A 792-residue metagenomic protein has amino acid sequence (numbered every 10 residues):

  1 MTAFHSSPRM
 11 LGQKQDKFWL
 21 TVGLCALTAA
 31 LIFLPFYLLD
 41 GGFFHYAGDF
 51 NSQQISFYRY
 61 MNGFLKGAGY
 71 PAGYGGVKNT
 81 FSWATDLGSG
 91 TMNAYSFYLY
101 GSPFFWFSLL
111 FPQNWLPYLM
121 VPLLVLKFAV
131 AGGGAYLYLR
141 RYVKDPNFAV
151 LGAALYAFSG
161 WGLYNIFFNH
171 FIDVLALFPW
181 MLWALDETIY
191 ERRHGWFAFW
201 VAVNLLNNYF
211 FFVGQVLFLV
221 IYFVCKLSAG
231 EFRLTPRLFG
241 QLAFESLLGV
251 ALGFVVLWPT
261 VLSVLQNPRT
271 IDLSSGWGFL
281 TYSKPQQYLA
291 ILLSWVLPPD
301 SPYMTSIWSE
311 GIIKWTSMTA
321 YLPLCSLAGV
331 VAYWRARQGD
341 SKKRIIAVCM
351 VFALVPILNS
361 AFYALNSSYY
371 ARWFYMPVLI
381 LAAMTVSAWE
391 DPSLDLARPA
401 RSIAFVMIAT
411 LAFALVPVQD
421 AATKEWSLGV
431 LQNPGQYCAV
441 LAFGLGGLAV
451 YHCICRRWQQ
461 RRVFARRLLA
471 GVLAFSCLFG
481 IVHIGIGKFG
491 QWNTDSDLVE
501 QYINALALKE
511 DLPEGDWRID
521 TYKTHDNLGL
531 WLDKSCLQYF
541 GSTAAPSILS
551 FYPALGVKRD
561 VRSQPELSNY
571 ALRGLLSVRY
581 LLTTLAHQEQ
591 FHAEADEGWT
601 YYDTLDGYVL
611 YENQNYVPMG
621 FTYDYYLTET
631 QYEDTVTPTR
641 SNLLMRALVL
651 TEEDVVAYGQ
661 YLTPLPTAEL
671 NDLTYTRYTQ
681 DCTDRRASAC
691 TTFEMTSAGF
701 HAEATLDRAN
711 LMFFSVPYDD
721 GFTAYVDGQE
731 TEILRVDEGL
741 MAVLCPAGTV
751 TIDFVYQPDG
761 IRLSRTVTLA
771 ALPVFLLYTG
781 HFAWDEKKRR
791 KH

Functional and structural regions predicted by a protein language model:
R9-M10, K14, Y661-H792: Active-site-proximal, structured, solvent-exposed surfaces of multi-pass membrane proteins that position macromolecular
C25, F128-R141, N147-S228, Q241-V261 (+4 more regions): Membrane-embedded helix bundles of polyisoprenyl
T28-G132, A154-A176, V264-R269, W277-Y321 (+3 more regions): Membrane-interface coil-to-helix junctions
I32-G41, A68, F107-N114, N147-N169 (+6 more regions): Membrane-interface helix-loop junctions at the exits of transmembrane helices
S52-I55, R59-A72, F239-L242, S246-A336 (+5 more regions): Periplasmic/ER-lumenal interhelical loops and adjacent helix-loop junctions in multi-pass membrane proteins
L87-S89, N93-F97, F475-N493, L508-V578 (+3 more regions): Extracytoplasmic/lumenal acceptor-recognition loop(s) of multi-pass membrane glycoenzymes
P122-V130, I172-W180, V216, Y321-S326 (+2 more regions): Membrane-embedded alpha-helical segments of multi-pass membrane proteins, especially the transmembrane helices
T188, R192, F211, K342-Q501 (+1 more regions): Contiguous transmembrane helix-bundle modules in multi-pass membrane proteins
